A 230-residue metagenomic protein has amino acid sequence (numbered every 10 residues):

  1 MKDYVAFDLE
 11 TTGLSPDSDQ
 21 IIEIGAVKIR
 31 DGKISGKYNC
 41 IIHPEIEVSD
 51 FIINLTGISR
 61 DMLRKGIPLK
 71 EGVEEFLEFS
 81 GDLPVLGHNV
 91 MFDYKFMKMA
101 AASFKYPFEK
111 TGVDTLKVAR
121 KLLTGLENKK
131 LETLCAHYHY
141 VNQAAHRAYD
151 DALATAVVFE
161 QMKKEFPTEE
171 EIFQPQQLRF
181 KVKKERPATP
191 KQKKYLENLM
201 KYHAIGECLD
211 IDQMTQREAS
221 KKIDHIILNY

Functional and structural regions predicted by a protein language model:
M1-K110, T124-H146: Conserved non-catalytic scaffold segment of RNase H-like nuclease domains
T11-G13, K117, A154: Short, glycine/acidic-enriched loop or turn micro-motifs at the edges of active sites
P107-A119: Conserved beta-strand -> loop -> alpha-helix junction used to position metal-binding or nucleic-acid-contacting
K117-R120, A136, V157-E160: Generic alpha-helical structural context detector
R147-E160: Acidic, divalent-metal-coordinating active-site segment for phosphoryl/phosphodiester hydrolysis, typified by short
V158-Y230: Acidic two-metal-ion nuclease catalytic site recognized across multiple nuclease folds, prominently DnaQ/RNase D-T
